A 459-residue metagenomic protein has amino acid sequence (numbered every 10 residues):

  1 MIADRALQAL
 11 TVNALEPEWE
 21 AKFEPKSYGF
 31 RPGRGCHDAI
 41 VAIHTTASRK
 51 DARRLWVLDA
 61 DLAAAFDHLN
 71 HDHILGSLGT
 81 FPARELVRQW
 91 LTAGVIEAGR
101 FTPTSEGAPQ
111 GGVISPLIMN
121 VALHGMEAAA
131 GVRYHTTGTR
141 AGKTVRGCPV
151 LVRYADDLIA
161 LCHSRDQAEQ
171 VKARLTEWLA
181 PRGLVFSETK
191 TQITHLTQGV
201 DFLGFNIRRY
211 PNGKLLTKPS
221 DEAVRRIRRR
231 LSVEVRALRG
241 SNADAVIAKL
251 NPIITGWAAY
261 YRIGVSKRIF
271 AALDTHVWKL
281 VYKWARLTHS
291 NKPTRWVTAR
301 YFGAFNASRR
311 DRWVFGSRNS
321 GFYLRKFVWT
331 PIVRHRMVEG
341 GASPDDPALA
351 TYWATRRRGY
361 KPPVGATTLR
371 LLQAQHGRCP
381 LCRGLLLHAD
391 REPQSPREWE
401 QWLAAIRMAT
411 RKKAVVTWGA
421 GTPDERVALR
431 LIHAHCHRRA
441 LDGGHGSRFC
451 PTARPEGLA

Functional and structural regions predicted by a protein language model:
N13-G29, F449-E456: Charged boundary/loop elements
K22-G199, D390, G444: Conserved polymerase palm-domain catalytic core
R88-P103, A248-N251, D346-R356, M408-T410: Active-site-adjacent bridging/hinge elements
T92, R182-W257: A conserved non-catalytic segment of reverse transcriptases and RNA-directed RNA polymerases corresponding to the late
E234-R295: Right-hand nucleic-acid polymerase module
D274-R370, A374, R378: Extended C-terminal regions of large enzymes
G384-L387, D424-T452: Short Cys/His-centered divalent metal-binding micro-motifs
L386-I432: Histidine-centered nuclease catalytic patch
